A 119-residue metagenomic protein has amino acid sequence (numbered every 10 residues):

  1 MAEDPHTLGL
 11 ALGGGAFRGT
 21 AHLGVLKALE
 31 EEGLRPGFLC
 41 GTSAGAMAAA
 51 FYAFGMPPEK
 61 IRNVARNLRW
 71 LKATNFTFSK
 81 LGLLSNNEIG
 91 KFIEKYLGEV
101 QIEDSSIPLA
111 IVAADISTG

Functional and structural regions predicted by a protein language model:
M1-T42, A50-G119: Patatin-like phospholipase
